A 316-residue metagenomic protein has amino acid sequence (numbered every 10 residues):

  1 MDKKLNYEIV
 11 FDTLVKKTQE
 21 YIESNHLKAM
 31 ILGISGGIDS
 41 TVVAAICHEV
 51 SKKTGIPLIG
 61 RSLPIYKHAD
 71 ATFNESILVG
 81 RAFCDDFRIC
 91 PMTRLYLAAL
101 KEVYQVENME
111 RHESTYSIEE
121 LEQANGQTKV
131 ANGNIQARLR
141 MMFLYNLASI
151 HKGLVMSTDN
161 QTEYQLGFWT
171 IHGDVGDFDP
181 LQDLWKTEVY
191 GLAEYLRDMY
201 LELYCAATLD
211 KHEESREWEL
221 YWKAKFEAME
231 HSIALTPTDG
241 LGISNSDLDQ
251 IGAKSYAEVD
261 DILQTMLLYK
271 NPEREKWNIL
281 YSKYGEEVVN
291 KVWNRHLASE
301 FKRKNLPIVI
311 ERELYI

Functional and structural regions predicted by a protein language model:
M1-I34, I38, V42-C47, K53 (+1 more regions): Peripheral terminal appendages
D2-T170, A193, K276: ATP-dependent adenylation/nucleotidyltransferase module used to activate substrates
C84-D86, M199-E202, E286: Structural alpha-beta junctions
E122, Q127-N132, R138-R140, G153-Q264: Catalytic subdomain that performs nucleotidyl-dependent activation
S149, E194-M199, Y281, F301: Residue-level marker of positions within ordered structural domains that often coincide with functionally constrained
